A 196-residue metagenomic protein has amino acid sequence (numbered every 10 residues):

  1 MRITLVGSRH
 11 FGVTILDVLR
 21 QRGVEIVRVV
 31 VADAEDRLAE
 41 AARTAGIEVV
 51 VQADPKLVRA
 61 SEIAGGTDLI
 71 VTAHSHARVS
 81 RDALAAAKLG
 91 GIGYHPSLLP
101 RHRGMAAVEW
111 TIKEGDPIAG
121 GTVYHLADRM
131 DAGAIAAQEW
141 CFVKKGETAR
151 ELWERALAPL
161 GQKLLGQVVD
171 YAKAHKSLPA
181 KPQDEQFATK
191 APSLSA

Functional and structural regions predicted by a protein language model:
M1-A196: One-carbon transfer enzymes
